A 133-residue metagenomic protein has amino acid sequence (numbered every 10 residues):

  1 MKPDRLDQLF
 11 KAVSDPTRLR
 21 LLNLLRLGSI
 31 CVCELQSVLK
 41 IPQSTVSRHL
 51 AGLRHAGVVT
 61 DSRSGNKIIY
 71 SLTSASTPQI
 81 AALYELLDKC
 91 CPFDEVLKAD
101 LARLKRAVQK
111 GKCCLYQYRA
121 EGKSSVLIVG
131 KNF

Functional and structural regions predicted by a protein language model:
M1, S74-F133: C-terminal regulatory/oligomerization modules of transcriptional regulators
D4-T45, A51, K67-T77: N-terminal helix-turn-helix DNA-binding core of bacterial DNA-binding proteins
